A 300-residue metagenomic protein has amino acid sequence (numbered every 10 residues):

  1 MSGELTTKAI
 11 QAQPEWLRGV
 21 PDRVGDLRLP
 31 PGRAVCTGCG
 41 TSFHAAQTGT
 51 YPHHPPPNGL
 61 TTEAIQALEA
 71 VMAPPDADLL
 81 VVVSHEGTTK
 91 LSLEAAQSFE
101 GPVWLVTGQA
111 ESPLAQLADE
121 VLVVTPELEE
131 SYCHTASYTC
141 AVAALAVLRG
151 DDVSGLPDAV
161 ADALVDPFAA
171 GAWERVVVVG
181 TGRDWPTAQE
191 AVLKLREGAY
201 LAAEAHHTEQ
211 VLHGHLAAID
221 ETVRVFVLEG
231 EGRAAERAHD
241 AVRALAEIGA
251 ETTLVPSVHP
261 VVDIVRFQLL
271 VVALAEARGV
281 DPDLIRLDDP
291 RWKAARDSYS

Functional and structural regions predicted by a protein language model:
S2, K8-V35, E120-F226, G232-A234 (+1 more regions): Active-site phosphate/pyrophosphate-binding segments
G3-E4, A118, R243-S300: Phosphate-moiety recognition in structured ligand-binding domains
G3-T6, H44-G49, E190, I264-R266: Conserved phosphate/anionic-ligand binding catalytic regions in large, soluble enzymes, centered on
A9, G230-R233, R237, V255-R266: Short amphipathic alpha-helical interaction segments
I10, H53, V81, L195 (+1 more regions): Terminal peptide-recognition signature
P30-P157, A161-D162, T181, E221-T252: Glycine-rich phosphate-binding loops that contact phosphosugars or nucleotide phosphates
T50, V192-L193, V242, V272: Short glycine-/small-residue-rich flexible loop motifs, especially phosphate/cofactor-binding loops
T62-A67, A202-Q210, E251-H259: A generic structural motif
